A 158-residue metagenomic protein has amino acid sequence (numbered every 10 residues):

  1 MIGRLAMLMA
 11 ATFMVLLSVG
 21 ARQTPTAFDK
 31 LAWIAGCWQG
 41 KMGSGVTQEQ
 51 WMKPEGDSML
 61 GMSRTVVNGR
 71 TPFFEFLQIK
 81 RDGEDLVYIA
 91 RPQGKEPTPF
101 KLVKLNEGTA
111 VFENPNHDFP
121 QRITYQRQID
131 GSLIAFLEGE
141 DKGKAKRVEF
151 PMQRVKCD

Functional and structural regions predicted by a protein language model:
M1-R4: Positively charged n-region of N-terminal signal peptides that target proteins for export
A6-L16: Bacterial N-terminal signal peptides
G20, L102, E107, S132-D158: Edge beta-strand at a domain terminus
Q23-C37: N-terminal helix-cap/turn-to-beta initiation motif at the start of protein domains
P25, K41-N116: Central antiparallel beta-sheet cores of small beta-barrel/beta-sandwich binding domains
Q50-P54, K80, Q126-I129, M152-R154: Aromatic-rich beta-strand edge motifs centered on tyrosine
F112-N114, I123-R127, I134-E138: Well-ordered alpha/beta subsegment
